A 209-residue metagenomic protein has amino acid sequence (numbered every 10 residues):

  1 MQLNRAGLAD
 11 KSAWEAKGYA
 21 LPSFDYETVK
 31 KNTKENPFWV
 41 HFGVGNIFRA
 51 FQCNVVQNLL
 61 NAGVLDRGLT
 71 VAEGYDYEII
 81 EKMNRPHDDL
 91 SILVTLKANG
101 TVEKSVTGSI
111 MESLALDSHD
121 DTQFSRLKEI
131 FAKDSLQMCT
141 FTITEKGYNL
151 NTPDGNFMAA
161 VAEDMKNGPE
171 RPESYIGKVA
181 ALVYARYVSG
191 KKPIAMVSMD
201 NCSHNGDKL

Functional and structural regions predicted by a protein language model:
M1-L209: Non-transmembrane, aqueous-exposed alpha-helical and coiled segments at domain scale
